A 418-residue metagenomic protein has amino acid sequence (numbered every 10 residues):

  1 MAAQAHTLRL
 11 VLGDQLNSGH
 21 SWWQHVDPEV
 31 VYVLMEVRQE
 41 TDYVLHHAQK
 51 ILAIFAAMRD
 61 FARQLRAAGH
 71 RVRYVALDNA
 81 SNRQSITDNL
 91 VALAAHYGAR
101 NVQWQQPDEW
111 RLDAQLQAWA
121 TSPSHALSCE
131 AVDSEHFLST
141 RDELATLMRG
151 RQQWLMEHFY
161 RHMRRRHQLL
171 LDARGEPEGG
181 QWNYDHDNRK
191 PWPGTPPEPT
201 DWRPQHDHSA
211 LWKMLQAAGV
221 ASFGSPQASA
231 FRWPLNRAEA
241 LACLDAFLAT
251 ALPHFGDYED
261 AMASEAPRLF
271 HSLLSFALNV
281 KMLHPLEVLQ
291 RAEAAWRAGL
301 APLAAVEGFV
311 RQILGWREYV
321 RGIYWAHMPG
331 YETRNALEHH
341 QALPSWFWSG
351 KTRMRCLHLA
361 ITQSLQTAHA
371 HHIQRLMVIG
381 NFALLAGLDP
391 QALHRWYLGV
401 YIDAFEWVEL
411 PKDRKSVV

Functional and structural regions predicted by a protein language model:
M1-L77: N-terminal beta-strand-loop-alpha-helix module at the start of alpha/beta ligand-binding or catalytic domains
Q15-N17, S81, Q106-A114, L384: Gly/Ser/Thr-rich loops at beta-strand to alpha-helix junctions that form or flank small-molecule/cofactor-binding
G19-W23, V44-H46, Q84-T87, L112-Q117 (+2 more regions): A short acidic (Asp/Glu
A53-R73, W104, A368-Q391: Hydrophobic/aromatic-rich, well-ordered segments within soluble, folded domains that form packed cores
H70-Q84, W346-S349: Glycine-rich phosphate-binding "P-loop"
S85-W233: Beta-rich, aromatic/charged-enriched effector core domains that present basic-aromatic interfaces for binding
H167-F309: Glycine/tryptophan-enriched, flexible segments
L273, L278, M282-V418: Active-site-proximal binding-pocket segments
